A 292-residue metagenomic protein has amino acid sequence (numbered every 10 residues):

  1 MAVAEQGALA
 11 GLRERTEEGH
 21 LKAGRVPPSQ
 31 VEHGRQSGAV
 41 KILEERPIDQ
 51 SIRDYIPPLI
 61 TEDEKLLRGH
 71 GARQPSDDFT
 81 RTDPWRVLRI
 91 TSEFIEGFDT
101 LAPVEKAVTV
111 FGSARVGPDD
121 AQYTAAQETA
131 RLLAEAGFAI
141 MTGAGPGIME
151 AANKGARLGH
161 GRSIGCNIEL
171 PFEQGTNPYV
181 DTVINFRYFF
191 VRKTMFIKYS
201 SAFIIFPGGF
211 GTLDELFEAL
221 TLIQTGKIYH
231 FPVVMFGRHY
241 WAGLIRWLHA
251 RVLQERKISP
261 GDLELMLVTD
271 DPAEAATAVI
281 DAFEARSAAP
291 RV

Functional and structural regions predicted by a protein language model:
M1-V3, V26: Hydrophobic alpha-helical signal/anchor motif
G7-R13, E17-H20: Short, intrinsically disordered low-complexity segments enriched in Ser/Thr with adjacent Pro
G24, G34-C166, G175: Glycine-rich beta-alpha loop segments
L101-P103, L132-A134, A156-R157, Q174-P178 (+3 more regions): Solvent-exposed alpha-helices and their adjacent loops that cap or buttress functional pockets in soluble metabolic
G147-F206: Acidic/glycine-enriched connector segments
E169-G175, T212, Y240-G243: Short gly/pro/ser/thr-enriched loop/turn and capping motifs at secondary-structure boundaries
R187-H239, F283-A288: Active-site/ligand-binding-proximal alpha/beta "capping" segment
M235-V292: C-terminal functional extensions of proteins
